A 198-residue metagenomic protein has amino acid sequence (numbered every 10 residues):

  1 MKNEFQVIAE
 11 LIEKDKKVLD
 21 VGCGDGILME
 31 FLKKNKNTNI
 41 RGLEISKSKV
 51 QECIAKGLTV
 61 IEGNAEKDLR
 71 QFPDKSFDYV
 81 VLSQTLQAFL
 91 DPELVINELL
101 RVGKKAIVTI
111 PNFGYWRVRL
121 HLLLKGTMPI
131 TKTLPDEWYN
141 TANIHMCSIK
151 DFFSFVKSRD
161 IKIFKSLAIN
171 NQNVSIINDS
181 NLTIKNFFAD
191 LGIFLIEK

Functional and structural regions predicted by a protein language model:
M1-D15: Conserved alpha-helix/loop element of class I SAM-dependent methyltransferases that forms part of the SAM/SAH-binding
K14, K75-S76, V102: Alpha-helix C-terminal capping/helix-to-coil transition sites in glycosyltransferase folds
G22-G24: Class I SAM-dependent methyltransferase "Motif I" SAM/SAH-binding loop
I27, F31-D68: Class I SAM-dependent methyltransferase SAM/SAH-binding core
R70-Y79: A short acidic, Gly/Pro-enriched loop at the edge of an enzyme's catalytic core that lines a small-molecule cofactor
Y79-D91: A short SAM/SAH-binding and catalytic strip from SAM-dependent methyltransferases
E93-E98, K105-E197: S-adenosyl-L-methionine-dependent methyltransferase catalytic module, highlighting the catalytic core
